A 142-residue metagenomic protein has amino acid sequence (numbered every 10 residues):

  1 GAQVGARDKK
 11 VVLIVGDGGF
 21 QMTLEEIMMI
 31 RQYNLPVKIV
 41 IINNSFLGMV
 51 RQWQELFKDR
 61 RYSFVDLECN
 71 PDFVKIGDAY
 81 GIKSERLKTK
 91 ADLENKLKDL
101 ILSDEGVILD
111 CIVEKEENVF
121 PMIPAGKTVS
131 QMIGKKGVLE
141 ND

Functional and structural regions predicted by a protein language model:
A2-D142: Thiamine diphosphate
